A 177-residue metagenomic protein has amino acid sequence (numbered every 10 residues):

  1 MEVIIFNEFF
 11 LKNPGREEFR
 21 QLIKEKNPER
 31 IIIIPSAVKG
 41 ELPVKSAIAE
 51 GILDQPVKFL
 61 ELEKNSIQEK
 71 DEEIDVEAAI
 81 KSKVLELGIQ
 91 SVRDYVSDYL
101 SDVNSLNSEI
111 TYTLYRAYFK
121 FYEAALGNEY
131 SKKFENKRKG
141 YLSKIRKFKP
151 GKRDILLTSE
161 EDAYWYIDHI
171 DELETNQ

Functional and structural regions predicted by a protein language model:
M1-Q177: Compositional signal for N-terminal targeting/processing segments
